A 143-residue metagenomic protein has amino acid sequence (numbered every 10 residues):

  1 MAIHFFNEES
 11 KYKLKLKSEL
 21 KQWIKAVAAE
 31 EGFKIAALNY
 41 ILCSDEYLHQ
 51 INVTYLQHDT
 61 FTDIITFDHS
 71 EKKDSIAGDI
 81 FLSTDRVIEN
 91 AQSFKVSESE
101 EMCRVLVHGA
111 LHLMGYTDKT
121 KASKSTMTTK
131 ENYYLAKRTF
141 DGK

Functional and structural regions predicted by a protein language model:
M1-C103, M114-K143: An acidic/histidine-cluster motif and surrounding catalytic segment that typifies divalent-metal-assisted enzyme active
L111: Conserved ATP-binding N-box helix of the HATPase_c
